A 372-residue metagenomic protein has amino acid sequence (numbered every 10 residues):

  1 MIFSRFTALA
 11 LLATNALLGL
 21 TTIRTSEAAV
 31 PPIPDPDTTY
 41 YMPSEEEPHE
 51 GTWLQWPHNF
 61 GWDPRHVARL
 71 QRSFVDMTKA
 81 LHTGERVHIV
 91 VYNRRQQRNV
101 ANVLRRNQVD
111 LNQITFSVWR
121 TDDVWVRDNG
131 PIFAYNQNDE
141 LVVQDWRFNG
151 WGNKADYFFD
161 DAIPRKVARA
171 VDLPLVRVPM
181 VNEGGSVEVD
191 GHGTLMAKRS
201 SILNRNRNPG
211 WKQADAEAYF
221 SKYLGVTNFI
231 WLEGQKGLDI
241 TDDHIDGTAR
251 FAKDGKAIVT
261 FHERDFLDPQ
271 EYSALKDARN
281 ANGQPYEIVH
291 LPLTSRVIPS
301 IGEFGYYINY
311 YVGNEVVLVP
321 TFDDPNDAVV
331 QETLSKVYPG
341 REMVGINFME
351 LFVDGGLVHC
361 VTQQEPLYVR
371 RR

Functional and structural regions predicted by a protein language model:
M1-A10: Bacterial N-terminal signal peptides that target proteins for export
A10-G19: Bacterial N-terminal signal peptides
A29-R372: The feature marks the mature, well-folded catalytic cores of soluble enzymes
